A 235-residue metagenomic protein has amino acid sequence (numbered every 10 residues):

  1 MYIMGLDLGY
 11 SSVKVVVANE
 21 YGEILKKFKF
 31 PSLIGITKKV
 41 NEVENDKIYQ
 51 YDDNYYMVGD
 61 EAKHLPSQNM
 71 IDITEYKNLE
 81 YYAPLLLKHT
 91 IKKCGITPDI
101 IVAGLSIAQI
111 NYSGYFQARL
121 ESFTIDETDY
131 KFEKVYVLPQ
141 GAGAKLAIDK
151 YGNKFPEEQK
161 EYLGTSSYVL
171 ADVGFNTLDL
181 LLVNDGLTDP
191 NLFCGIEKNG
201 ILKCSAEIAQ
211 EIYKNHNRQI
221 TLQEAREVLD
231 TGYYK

Functional and structural regions predicted by a protein language model:
M1-Y168, L187-I201, N215, Q223-L229 (+1 more regions): Nucleotide/phosphate-binding catalytic cleft detector across ATP-hydrolyzing and phosphate-transferring enzymes
Q140, F175-T177: C-terminal edge-of-domain segments
A171-D172: Replace "in large, NTP-powered and nucleic-acid-processing enzymes" with "in large, NTP-powered factors and other
D179-L181: A structural feature that tracks compact, well-ordered secondary-structure segments with a strong bias toward
N184: A cytosolic small-molecule/anion-sensing beta-strand core signal
A206-Q223: Long, charge-rich alpha-helical interaction segments
